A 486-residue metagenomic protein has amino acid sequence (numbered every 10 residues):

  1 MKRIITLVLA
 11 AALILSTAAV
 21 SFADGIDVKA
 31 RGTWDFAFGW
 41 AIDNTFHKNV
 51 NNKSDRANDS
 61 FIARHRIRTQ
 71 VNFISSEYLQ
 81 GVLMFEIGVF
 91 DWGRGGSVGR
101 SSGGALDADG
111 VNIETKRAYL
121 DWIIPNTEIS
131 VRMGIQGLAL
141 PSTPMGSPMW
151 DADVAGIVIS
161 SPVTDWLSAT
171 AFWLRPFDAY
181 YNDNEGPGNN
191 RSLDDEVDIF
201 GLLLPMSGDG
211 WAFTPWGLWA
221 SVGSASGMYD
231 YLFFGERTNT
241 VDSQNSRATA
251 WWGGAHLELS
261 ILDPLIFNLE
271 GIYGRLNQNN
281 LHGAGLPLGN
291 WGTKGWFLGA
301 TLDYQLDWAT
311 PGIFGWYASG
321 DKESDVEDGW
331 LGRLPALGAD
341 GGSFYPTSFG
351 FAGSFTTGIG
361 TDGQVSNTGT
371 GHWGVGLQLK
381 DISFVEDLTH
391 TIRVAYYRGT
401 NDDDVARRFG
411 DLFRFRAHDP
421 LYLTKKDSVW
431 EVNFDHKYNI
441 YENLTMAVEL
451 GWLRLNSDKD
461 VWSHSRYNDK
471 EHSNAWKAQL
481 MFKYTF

Functional and structural regions predicted by a protein language model:
M1-I4: Positively charged n-region of N-terminal signal peptides that target proteins for export
V8-I135, I157-L167, L204-W211, P215 (+6 more regions): Beta-barrel outer-membrane channel/assembly domains of diderm bacteria
D91-G93, L140-S142, A179-Y180, D321-E323: Short catalytic/ligand-binding loop motif for oxyanion handling, primarily in non-cytosolic enzymes, centered on
S130-G217, G223: Internal, well-ordered domain-core segments that constitute the primary functional module of diverse proteins
P144, E185-G188, G283-G289, F297: Short helix/strand-bridging catalytic loops that position acidic/His residues to coordinate divalent metals and engage
V222-Y229, F233-N245: Noncatalytic carbohydrate-binding groove/subsite architecture in carbohydrate-active enzymes
G289-G342: Long, well-ordered mid-to-C-terminal structural blocks that present hydrophobic/aromatic surfaces
E327-G369: Flexible glycine-rich, low-complexity coil/linker segments exposed to the extracellular/periplasmic environment
